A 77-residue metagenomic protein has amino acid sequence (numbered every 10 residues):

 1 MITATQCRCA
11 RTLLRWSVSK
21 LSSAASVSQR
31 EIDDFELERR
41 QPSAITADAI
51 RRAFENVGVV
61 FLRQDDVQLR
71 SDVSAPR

Functional and structural regions predicted by a protein language model:
M1-T12, R51, V60-L62: A short, Lys/Arg-rich alpha-helix, primarily the initiator
T5-S22, A75: Short basic helix-loop element that most often maps to the first helix and adjoining turn of HTH DNA-binding modules
K20, E31, A49: Residues in the helix-turn-helix
S26, A44-L62: DNA major-groove recognition helix of helix-turn-helix/homeodomain DNA-binding modules
S26-P42: Recognition helix of helix-turn-helix/homeodomain-like DNA-binding domains that insert into the DNA major groove
V59-R77: Helix-turn-helix/homeodomain-like alpha-helical modules used for DNA recognition and transcription-factor dimerization
